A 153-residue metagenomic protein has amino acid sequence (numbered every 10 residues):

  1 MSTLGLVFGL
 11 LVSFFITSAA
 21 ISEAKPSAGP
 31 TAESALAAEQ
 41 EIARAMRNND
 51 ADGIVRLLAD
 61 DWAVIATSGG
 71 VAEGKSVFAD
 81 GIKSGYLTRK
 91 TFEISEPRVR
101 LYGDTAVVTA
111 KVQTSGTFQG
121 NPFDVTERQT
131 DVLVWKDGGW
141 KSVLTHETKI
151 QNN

Functional and structural regions predicted by a protein language model:
T3-S18: Bacterial N-terminal signal peptides
I21-L58, A63-N153: A beta-strand edge to alpha-helix "cap/lid" segment located at domain peripheries
